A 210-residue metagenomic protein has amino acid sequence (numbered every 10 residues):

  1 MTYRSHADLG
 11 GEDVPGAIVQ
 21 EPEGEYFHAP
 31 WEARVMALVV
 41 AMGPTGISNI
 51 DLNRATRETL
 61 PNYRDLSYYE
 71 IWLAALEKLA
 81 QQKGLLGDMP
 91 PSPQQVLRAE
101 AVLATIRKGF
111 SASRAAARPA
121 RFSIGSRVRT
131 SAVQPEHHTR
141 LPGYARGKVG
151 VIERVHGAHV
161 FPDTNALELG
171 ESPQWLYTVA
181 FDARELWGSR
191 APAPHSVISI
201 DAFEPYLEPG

Functional and structural regions predicted by a protein language model:
M1-A104: Long, polar/Ser/Thr-enriched low-complexity segments that form simple helices or flexible linkers at protein ends
V19-V39, G109-I124, A132-G210: Basic/aromatic-rich interaction segments and small domains that mediate binding to polyanionic partners
N53-A55, P119, S126: A short alpha-helix capping/helix-coil boundary motif
P90-R114, F122, R127: A short mid-domain helix/strand-loop element embedded in enzyme catalytic domains that forms or borders the active-site
